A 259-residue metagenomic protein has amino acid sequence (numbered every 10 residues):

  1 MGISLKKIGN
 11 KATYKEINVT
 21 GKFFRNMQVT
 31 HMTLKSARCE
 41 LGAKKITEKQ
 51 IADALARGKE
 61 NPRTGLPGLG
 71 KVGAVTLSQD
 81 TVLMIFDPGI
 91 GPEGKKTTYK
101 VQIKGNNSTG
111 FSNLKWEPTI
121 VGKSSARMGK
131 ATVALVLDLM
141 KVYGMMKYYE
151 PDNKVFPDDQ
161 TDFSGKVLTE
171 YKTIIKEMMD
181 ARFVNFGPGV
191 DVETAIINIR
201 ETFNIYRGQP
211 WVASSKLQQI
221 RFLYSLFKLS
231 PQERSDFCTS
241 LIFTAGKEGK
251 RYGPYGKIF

Functional and structural regions predicted by a protein language model:
M1-F259: Short, positively charged
